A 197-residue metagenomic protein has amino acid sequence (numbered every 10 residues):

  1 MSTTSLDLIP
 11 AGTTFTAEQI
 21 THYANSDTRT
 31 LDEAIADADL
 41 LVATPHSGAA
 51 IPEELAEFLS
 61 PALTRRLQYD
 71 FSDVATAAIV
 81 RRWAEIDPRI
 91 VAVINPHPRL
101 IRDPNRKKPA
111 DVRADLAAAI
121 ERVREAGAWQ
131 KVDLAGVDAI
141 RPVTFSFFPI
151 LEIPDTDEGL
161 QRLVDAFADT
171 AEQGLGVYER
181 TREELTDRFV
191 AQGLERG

Functional and structural regions predicted by a protein language model:
S2-G197: N-terminal catalytic or cofactor-binding beta/alpha core of small enzyme domains
